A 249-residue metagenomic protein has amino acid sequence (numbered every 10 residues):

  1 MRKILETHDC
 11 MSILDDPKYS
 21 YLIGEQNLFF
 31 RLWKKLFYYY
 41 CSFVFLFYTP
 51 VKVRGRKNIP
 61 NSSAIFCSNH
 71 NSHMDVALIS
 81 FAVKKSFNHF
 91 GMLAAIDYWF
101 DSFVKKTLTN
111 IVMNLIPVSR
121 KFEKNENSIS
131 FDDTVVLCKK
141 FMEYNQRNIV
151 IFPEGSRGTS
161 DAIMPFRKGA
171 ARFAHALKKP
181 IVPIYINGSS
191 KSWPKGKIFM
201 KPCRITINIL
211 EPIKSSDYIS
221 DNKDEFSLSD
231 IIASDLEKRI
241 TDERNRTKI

Functional and structural regions predicted by a protein language model:
M1-I65, H70-V83, I111-N114: Membrane-anchoring hydrophobic helices of lipid-metabolizing enzymes
Y21-E25, Y185, T247-I249: C-terminal intrinsically disordered extensions
Q26, F30-K34, S128, N222-D230: Generic detection of long, well-ordered alpha-helical segments
F37, V135, K139, E225-E237: Short, amphipathic alpha-helical "lid/cap" segments that border enzyme active or binding sites
P50-F226: Soluble catalytic domains of membrane acyltransferases
I231-I249: Charged, glycine-interspersed solvent-exposed loop segments at helix/strand-loop junctions that cap or gate access
